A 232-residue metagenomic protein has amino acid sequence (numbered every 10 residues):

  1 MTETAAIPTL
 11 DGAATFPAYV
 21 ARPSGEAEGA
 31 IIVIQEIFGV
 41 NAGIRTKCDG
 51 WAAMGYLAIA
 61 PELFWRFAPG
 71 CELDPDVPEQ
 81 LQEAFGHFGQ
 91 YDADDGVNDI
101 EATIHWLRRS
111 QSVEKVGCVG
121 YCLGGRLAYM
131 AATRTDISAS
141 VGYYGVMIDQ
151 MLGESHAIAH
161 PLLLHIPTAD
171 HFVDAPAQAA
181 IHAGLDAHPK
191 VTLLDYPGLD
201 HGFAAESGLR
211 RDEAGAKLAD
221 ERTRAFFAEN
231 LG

Functional and structural regions predicted by a protein language model:
M1-G232: N-terminal cap/leader regions of alpha/beta-hydrolase-fold enzymes, predominantly small-molecule hydrolases
